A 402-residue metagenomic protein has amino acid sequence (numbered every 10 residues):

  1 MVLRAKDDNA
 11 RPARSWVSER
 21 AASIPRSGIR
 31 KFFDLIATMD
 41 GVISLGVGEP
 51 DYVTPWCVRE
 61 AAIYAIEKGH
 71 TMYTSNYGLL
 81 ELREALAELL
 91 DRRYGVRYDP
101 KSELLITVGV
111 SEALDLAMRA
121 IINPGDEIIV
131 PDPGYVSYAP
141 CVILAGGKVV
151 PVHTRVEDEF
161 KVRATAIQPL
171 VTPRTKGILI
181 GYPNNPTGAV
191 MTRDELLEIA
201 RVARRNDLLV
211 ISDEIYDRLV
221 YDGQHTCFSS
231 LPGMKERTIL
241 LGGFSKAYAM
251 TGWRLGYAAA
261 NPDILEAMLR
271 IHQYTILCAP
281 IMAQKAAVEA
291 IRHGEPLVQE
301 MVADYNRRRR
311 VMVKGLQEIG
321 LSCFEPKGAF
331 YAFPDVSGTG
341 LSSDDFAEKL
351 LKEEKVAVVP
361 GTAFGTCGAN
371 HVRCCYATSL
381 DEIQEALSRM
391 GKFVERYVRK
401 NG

Functional and structural regions predicted by a protein language model:
M1-P25, L35-M39, I43, V47-A65 (+1 more regions): PLP-dependent class I/II
F32, A61, K68-Y73, A85-R92: Glycine-rich loop-to-alpha-helix module at the N-terminal edge of alpha/beta enzyme cores
Y73-T74, Q299: Short, surface-exposed loop/turn segments at secondary-structure junctions
Y77-G78: Short beta-strand to alpha-helix junction loop
L82-L86, G109: Conserved AMP-binding/adenylate-forming core of the ANL superfamily
